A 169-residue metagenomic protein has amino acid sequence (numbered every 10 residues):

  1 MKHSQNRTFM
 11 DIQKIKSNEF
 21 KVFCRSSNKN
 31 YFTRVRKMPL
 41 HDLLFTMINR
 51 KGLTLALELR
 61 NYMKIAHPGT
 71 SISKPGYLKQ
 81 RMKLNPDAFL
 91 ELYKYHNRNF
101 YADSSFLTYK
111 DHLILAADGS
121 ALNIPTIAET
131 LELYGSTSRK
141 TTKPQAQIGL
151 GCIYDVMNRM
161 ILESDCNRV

Functional and structural regions predicted by a protein language model:
M1-V169: Conserved, well-structured functional cores that handle cations and Mg-NTP chemistry
